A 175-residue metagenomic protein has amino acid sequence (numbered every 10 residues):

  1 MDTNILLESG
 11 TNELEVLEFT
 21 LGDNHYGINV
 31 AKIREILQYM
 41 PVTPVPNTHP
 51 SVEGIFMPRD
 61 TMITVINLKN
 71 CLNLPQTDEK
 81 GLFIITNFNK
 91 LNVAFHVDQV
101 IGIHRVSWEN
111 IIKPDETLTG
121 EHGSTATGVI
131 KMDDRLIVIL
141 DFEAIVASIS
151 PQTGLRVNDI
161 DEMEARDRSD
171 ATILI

Functional and structural regions predicted by a protein language model:
M1-I175: An acidic, low-aromatic, low-complexity terminal/linker signal
